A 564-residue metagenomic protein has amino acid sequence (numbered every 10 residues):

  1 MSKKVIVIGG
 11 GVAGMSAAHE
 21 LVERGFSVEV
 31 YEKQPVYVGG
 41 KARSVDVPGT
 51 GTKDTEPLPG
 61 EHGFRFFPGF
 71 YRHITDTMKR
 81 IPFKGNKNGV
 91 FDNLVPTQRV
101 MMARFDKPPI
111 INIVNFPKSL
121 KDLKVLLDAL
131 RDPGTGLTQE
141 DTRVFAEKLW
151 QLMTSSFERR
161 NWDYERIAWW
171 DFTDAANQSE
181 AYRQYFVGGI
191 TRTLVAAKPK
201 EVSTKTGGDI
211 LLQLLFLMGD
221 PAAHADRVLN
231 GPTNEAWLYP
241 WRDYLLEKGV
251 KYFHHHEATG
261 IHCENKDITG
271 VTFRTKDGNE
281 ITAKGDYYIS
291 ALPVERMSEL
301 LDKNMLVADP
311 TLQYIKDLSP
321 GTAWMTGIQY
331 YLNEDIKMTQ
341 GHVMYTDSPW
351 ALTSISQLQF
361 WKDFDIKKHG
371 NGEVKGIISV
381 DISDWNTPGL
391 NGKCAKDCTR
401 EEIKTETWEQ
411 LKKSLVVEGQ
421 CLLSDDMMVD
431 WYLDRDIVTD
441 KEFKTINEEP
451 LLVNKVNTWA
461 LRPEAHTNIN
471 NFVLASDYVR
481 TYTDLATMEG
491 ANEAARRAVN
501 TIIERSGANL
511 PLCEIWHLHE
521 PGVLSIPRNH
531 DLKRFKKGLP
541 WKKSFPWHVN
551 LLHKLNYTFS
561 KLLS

Functional and structural regions predicted by a protein language model:
K3-V30: N-terminal Rossmann-like FAD-binding beta1-loop-alpha1 element of flavoenzymes
A13, V36, E295: Conserved Rossmann-like nucleotide-cofactor binding loop
V22-P48: Glycine-rich FAD pyrophosphate-binding loop
T52-F145: Dinucleotide-binding Rossmann-like beta1-alpha1 core, especially the glycine-rich loop that anchors the ADP
F145-N265: Active-site/ligand-binding neighborhood in enzyme catalytic cores
G219-L229, G285-Y287, L292-R462, N468-E493 (+3 more regions): C-terminal segments that line or cap access tunnels to active or ligand-binding sites in enzymes and enzyme-associated
D277-Y287: Core beta-strand elements of the Rossmann-like FAD/NAD(P) dinucleotide-binding domain in flavoenzyme oxidoreductases
T501-N556: Active-site-proximal substrate-binding core of FAD-dependent oxidoreductases
